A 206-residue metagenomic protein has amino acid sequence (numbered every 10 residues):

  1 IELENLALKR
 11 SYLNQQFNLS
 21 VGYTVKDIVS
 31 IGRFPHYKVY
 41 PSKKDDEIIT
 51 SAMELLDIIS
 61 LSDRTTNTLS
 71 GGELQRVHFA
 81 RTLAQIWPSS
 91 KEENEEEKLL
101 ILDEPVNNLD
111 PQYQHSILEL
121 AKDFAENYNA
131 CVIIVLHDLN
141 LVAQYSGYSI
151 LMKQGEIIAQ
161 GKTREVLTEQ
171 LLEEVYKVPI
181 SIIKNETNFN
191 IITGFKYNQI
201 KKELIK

Functional and structural regions predicted by a protein language model:
K44-L61: Conserved ABC ATPase "signature" region
T65-L69, E73: Conserved ABC ATPase signature
P88-K91, Q114-Y128: Helical segment within the ABC ATPase nucleotide-binding domain
K91-E92, L100-E104: Catalytic Walker B motif of ABC-type/P-loop ATPase nucleotide-binding domains
L136-H137: H-loop/switch region of ABC-family ATPase nucleotide-binding domains
V142-Q144: A short, surface-exposed alpha-helical micro-motif characterized by mixed small hydrophobic and charged/polar residues
S149-K162: H-loop (His-switch) and adjacent beta-strand-loop-beta switch element of ABC-type ATPase nucleotide-binding domains
E169, E173-K206: ABC ATPase nucleotide-binding domains
